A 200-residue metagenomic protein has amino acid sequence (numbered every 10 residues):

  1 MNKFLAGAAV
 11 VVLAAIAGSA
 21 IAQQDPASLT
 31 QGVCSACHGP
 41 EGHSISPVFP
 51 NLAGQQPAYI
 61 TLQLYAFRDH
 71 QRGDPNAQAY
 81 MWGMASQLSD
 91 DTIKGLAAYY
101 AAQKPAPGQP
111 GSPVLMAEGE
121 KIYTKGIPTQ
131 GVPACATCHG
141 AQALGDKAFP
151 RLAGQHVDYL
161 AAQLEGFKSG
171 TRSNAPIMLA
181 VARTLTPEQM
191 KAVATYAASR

Functional and structural regions predicted by a protein language model:
M1-I21: Gram-negative bacterial Sec-dependent N-terminal signal peptides
I16-Q31, H43-V48, A101-P128, P150: Electrostatic cytochrome c docking/interface patches
A22-Q23, A58-T61, A102, E118-K125 (+5 more regions): Predominantly soluble domains enriched in secretory-pathway, periplasmic, or organellar proteins
Q23-A27, Q31-H70: The feature marks the first
Q23-S35, Y123-A136, G145-Q163: Sequence context surrounding c-type heme c attachment/ligation sites in exported
T30-V33, Q56, Q63, A77-Y80 (+6 more regions): Stable alpha-helical elements in mature extracytoplasmic
C34-P40, L96, V132-A141, V193: The canonical Cys-X-X-Cys-His
I45-A53, F67-G111, D146-R151, S169-R200: Axial heme c-ligation environment in periplasmic c-type cytochrome domains
